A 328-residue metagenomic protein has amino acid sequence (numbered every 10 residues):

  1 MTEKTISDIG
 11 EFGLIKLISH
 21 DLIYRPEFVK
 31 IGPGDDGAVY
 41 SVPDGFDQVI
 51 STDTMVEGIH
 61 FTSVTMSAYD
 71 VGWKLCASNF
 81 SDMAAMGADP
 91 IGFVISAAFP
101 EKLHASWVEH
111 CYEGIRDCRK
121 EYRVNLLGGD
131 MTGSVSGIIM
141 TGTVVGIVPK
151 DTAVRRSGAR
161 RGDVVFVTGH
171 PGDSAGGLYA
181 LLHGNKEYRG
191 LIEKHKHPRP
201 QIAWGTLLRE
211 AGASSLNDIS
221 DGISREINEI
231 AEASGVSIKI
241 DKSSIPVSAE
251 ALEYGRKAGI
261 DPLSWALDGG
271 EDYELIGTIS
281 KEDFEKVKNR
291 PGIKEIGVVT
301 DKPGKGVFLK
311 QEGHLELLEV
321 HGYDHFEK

Functional and structural regions predicted by a protein language model:
M1-S67, M86, I95, G114-D117 (+1 more regions): Extreme N-terminal cap/leader segments of soluble proteins
T2-G13, L17-I23, K102-N125, V135-M140 (+3 more regions): Glycine-/charge-enriched secondary-structure boundary and capping motifs
K30-G32, V49-S51, N125-G129, F166-G169 (+2 more regions): General beta-strand structural signal in soluble alpha/beta enzymes
I31, V64-F80, K102-E113, D151: Glycine-rich anion/phosphate-binding loops
V39, N79, G87, L126 (+4 more regions): Residue-level signal for inorganic ion chemistry
V42, M55, D89-Y179, V298: Glycine-rich anion-binding loops of enzyme active sites
D163-G169, H197-I223: Internal active-site segments that recognize and position negatively charged phosphoryl groups and nucleotide moieties
G177, G184-R199: A short, charged helix-loop
